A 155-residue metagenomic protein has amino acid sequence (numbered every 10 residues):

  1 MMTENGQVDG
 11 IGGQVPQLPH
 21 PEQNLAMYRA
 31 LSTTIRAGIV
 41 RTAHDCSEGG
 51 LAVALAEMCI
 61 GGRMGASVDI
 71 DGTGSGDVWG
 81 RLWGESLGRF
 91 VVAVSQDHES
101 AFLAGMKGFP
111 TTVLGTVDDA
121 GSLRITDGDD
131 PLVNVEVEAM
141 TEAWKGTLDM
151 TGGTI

Functional and structural regions predicted by a protein language model:
M1-S86, Q96-I155: Intein/HINT protein-splicing elements and their conserved insertion hotspots or analogous self-processing inserts
V91-S95: Short hydrophobic/aromatic beta-strand micro-patches that form the beta-sheet surface supporting nucleotide- or nucleic
